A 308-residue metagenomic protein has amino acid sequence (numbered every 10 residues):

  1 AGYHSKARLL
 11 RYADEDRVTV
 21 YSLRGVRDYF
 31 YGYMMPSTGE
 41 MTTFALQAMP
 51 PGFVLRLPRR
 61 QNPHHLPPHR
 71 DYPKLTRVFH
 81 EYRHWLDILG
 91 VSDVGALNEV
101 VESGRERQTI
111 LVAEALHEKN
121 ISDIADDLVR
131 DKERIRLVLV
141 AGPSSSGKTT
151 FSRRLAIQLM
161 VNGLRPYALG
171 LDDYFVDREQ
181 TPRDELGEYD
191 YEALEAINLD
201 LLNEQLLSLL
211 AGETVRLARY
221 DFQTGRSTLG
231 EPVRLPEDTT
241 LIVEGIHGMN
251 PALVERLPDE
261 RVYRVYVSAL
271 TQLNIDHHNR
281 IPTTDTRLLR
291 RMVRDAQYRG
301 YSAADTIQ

Functional and structural regions predicted by a protein language model:
A1-K119, I124, L128-K132: Auxiliary tRNA-acceptor-end handling modules of aminoacyl-tRNA synthetases
K132, E255-Q308: Conserved NTP phosphate-binding and transfer environment spanning the P-loop NTPase/kinase superfamily
V138-V140: Hydrophobic anchor at the beta1->P-loop junction of P-loop NTPases
S145: Walker A (P-loop) phosphate-binding loop of P-loop NTPases
K148: Conserved lysine of the Walker
F151-L155: Hydrophobic positions on the alpha1 helix immediately C-terminal to the Walker A/P-loop
I157-Y167: Post-Walker A helix-loop "phosphate-sensing" segment adjacent to the P-loop in P-loop NTPases
Y167-L169, V176-G225, T240, A304: Conserved nucleotide-sensing/catalytic segment adjacent to the nucleotide-binding pocket in NTP-handling enzymes
